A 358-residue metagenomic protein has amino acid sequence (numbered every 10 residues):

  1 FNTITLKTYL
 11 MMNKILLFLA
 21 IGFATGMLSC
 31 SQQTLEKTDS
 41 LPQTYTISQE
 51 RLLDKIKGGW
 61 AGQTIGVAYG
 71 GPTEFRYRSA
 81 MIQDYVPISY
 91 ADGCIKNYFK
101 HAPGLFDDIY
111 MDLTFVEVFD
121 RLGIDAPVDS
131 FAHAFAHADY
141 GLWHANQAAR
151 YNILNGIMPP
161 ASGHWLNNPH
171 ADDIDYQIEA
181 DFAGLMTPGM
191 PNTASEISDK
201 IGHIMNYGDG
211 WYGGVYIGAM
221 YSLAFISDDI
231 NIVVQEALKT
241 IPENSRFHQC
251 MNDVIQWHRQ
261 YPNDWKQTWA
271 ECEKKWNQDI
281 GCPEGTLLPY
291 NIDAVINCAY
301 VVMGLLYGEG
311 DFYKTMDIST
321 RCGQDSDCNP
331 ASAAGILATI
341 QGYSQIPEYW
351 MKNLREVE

Functional and structural regions predicted by a protein language model:
F1-S40: Bacterial Sec-dependent N-terminal signal peptides
T38-L53, Y85, N97-Y98, F106-D108 (+3 more regions): Helix-termini ("caps") and immediately adjacent flexible loops/tails, especially at membrane-solvent interfaces
I47, I153, S162-A171, F182-M190 (+2 more regions): Accessory "access/gating" subregions that flank catalytic or transport cores
I47-G70: Mature N-terminal segment immediately following signal peptide/propeptide cleavage in secreted/periplasmic
L53, A61, M111, V116-V215 (+1 more regions): Active-site cavity-forming subdomains of large catalytic enzyme subunits
I65, Y69-G71, R76-S89, M205-D209 (+3 more regions): Catalytic phosphate/nucleotide-handling subdomain of diverse soluble enzymes
P72-P103, I109-D112, D129-F135, D139-W143: Active-site-surrounding "flap" and adjacent substrate/cofactor-binding loops of secreted or lumenal enzymes, prototyped
V128-A136, S195-K200, I232-K239, T315-T320 (+1 more regions): Beta-strand segments within the central parallel beta-sheet cores of soluble alpha/beta enzyme folds
